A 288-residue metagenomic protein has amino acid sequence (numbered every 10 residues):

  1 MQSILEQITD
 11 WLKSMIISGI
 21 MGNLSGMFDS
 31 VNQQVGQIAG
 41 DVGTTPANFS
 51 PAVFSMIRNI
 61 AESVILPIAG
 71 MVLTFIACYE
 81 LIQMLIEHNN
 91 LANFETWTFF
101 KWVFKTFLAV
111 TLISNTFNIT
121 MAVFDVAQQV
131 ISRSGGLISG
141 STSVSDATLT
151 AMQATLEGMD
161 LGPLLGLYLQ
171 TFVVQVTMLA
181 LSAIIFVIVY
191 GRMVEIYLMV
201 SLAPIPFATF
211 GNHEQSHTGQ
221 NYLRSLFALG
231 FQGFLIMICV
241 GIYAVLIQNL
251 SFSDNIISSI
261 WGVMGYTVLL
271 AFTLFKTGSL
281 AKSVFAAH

Functional and structural regions predicted by a protein language model:
M1-V72, H88-W97, F107-T177, S216-N221 (+2 more regions): Gly/Ser-rich, low-complexity
L66-Y79, I196-M199: Hydrophobic alpha-helical transmembrane segments
F75, T120-A127, I184-V187, G191 (+2 more regions): Membrane-embedded alpha-helices of multi-pass transport/permease systems
I76-Y79, Q83, T111, T177-I184 (+2 more regions): Residue-level signal for alpha-helical transmembrane segments in multi-pass membrane proteins
L81-F94, S182-F186, E214-Q215: Membrane-water interface regions at transmembrane-helix termini and the short interhelical loops of multi-pass membrane
W102-K105: Elongated alpha-helical scaffolds
S182-V189, M193-I196, V200-C239: Extended serine/threonine-enriched, polar tracts that run as long, contiguous segments within proteins
